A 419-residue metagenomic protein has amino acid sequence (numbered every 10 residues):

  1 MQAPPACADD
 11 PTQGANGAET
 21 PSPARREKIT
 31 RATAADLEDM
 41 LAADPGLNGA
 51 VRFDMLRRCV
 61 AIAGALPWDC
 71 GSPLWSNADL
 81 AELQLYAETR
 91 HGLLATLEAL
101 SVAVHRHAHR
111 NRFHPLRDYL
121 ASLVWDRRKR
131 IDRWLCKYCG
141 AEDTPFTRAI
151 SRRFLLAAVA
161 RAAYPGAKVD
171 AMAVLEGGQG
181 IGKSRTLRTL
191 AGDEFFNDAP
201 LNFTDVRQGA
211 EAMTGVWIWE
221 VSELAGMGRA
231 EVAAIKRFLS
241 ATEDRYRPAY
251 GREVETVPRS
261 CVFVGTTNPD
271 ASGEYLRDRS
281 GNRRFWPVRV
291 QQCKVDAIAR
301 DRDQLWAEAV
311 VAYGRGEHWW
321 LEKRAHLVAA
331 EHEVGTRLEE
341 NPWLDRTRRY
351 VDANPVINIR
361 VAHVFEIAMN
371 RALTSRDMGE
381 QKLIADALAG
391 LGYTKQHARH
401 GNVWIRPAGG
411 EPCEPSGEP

Functional and structural regions predicted by a protein language model:
M1-R133, T144-A149, A372-S375, G379 (+4 more regions): N-terminal nucleic-acid engagement/recognition segments and initiation subdomains in replication, restriction
V104-G215: P-loop NTPase catalytic core of nucleic-acid-dependent motor ATPases
Q208-T214, R247-T266: AAA+/SF3 P-loop NTPase mechanochemical coupling elements
W217-S240, E274-G281: Conserved AAA+/SF3 P-loop NTPase catalytic/coupling segment centered on the Walker-B
W219-V221, C261-N268, V288: Structural recognition of the conserved hydrophobic beta-strand(s) that form the central parallel beta-sheet of P-loop
V232-E255: Conserved catalytic/switch belt of AAA+ P-loop NTPases
Y275-K294: A short helix-turn-beta junction within AAA+ P-loop NTPase domains corresponding to the substrate/partner-engaging
E317-P419: DNA transaction DNA-binding modules
